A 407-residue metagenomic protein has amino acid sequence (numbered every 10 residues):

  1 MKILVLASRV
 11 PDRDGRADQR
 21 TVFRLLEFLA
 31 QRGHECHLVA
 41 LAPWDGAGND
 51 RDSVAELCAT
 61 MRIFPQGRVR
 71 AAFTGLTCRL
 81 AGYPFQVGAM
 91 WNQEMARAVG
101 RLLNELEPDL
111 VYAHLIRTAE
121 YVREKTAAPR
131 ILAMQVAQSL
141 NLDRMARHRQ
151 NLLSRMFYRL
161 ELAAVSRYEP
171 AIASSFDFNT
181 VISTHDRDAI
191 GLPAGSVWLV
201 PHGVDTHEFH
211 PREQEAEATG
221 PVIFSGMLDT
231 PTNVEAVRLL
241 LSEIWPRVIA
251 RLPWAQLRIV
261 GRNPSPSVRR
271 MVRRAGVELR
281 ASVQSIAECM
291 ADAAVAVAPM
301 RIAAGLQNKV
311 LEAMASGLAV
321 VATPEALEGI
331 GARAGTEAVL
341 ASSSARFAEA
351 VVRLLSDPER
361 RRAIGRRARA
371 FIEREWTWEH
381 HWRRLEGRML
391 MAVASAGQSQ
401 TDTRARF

Functional and structural regions predicted by a protein language model:
M1-R62, N104, A250: N-terminal subdomain of nucleotide-sugar transferases
S8, R68-G88, I131-P170, M227: Acceptor-binding helix/loop patch of EC 2.4 sugar-transfer enzymes, predominantly nucleotide-sugar-dependent
I131-L132, S139, Y158-P211: Donor nucleotide-sugar binding/catalytic pocket of nucleotide-sugar-dependent glycosyltransferases
S174, L199-D292: Conserved catalytic-core segment of nucleotide-activated headgroup transferases in glycan assembly
D177, A291-G305, S316-A319: Acidic donor-binding loop of glycosyltransferase active sites
K309-E312, A319-T323: Short hydrophobic beta-strand element within catalytic cores of glycosyltransferases and related nucleotide-activated
A338-A345, R353-P358: Conserved acidic donor-binding segment of nucleotide-sugar-dependent glycosyltransferases
R360-R374, H381-R384: A short, well-ordered alpha-helix in the C-terminal region of glycosyltransferases
